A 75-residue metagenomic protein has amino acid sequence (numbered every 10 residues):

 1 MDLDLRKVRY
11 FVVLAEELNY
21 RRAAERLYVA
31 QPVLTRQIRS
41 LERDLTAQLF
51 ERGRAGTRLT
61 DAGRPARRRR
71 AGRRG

Functional and structural regions predicted by a protein language model:
D4, E16-E17, Q31, E42: Acidic-residue sensor for enzyme active/binding pockets
D4-K7, Q31, G56, G63 (+1 more regions): The N-cap/first-turn positions of alpha helices within or immediately adjacent to helix-turn-helix DNA-binding domains
K7-L14, A66: Short alpha-helical "packing" element that flanks the helix-turn-helix/winged-helix DNA-binding module
V13, E25, R39, R43 (+3 more regions): Regular, well-ordered alpha-helical segments
L14-A30: Short helix-boundary/capping micro-motifs
E42-L59, R64: A short LG(V/I)-centered, amphipathic sequence patch enriched for acidic residue(s) preceding the LG motif
